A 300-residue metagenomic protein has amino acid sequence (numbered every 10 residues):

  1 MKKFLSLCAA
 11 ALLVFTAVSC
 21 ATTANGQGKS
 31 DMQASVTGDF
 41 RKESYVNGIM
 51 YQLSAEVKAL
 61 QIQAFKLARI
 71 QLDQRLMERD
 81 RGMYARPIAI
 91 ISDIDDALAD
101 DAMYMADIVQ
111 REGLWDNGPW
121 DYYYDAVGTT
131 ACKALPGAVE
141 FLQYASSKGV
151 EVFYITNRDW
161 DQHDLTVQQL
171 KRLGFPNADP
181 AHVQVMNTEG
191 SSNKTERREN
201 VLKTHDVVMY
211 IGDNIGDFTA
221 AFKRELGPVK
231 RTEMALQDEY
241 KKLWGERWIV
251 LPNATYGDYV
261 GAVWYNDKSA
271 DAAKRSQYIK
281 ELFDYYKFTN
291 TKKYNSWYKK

Functional and structural regions predicted by a protein language model:
M1-C8: Bacterial N-terminal signal peptides that target proteins for export
C8-A17: Bacterial N-terminal signal peptides
S19-S92, A270-K300: Non-catalytic pre-domain segments flanking phosphatase-related domains
G26-Q27, D159, H163-K300: C-terminal cap/substrate-recognition subdomain and adjoining C-terminal extension of metal-dependent phosphatase-like
M50-A59, Y124-A131, F153-D159, M186-N187: Second-shell loop/turn segments in exported
D73, M77, M103-Y104, Q143-E151 (+3 more regions): Sec-exported extracytoplasmic/periplasmic mature domains
E78-A89, L98-C132, S147: Active-site neighborhood of HAD-like aspartate-dependent phosphohydrolases
D96, A138-L170, Q184: Substrate-recognition element of Asp-dependent hydrolases with the DxDx(T/V) motif
